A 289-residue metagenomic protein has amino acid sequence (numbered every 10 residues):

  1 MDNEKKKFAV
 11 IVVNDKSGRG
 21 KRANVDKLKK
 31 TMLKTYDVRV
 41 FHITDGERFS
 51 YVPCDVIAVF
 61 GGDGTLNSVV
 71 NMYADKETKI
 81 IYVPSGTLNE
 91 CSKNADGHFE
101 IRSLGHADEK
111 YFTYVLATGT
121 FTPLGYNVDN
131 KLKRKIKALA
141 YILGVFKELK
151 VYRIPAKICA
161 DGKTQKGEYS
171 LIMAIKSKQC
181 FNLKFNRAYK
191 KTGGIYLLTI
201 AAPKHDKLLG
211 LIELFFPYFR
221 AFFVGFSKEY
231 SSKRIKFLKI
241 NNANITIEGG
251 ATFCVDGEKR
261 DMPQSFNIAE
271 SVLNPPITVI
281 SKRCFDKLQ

Functional and structural regions predicted by a protein language model:
D2-I136: Small-residue-rich beta-alpha loop regions that form the catalytic core of phosphotransfer and lipid-active enzymes
V10-V12, M32, V38, C54-I57 (+6 more regions): Hydrophobic beta-strand residues in large extracellular and virion-surface proteins
G20, N182-L183, C254: Short helix/loop capping segments that flank catalytic or ligand/cofactor-binding pockets
Y36, C54-D55, E77, E168-Y169 (+3 more regions): Short, well-ordered alpha-helix to beta-strand connector turns
F99-R102, K110, V151-R153, G167 (+3 more regions): Short beta-strand-initiation
D108-H205: ATP/pyrophosphate-binding catalytic subdomain of soluble kinases
A160, A201-Q289: ATP/nucleoside-binding phosphotransfer catalytic cores, i.e., glycine-rich phosphate-binding loops
